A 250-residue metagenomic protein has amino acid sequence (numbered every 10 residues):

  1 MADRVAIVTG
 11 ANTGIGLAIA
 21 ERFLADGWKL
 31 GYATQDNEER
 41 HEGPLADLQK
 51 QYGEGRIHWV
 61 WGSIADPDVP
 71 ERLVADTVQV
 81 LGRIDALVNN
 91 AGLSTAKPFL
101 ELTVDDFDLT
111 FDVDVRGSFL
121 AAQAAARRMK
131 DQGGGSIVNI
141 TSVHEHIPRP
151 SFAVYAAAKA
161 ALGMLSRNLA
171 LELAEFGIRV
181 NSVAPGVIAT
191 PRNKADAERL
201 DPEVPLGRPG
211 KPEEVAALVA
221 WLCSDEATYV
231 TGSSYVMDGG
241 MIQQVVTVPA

Functional and structural regions predicted by a protein language model:
N12-T13: Conserved glycine-rich cofactor-binding loop
D26-G43: Conserved glycine-rich Rossmann-like NAD(P)H-binding loop of the short-chain dehydrogenase/reductase
P98-F99, D106-F111, L200: Substrate-binding pocket helix/loop in short-chain dehydrogenase/reductase
A122, A158, S166: Active-site helix of classical SDR
R127, L171-E175, T228: Alpha-helical segment proximal to the catalytic Tyr-Lys
S142: Residue(s) in the substrate-gating loop at a strand-loop-helix junction that position the organic substrate next
I147, T231-A250: Short C-terminal tail/terminal secondary-structure segment of NAD(P)H-dependent dehydrogenase/reductase domains
